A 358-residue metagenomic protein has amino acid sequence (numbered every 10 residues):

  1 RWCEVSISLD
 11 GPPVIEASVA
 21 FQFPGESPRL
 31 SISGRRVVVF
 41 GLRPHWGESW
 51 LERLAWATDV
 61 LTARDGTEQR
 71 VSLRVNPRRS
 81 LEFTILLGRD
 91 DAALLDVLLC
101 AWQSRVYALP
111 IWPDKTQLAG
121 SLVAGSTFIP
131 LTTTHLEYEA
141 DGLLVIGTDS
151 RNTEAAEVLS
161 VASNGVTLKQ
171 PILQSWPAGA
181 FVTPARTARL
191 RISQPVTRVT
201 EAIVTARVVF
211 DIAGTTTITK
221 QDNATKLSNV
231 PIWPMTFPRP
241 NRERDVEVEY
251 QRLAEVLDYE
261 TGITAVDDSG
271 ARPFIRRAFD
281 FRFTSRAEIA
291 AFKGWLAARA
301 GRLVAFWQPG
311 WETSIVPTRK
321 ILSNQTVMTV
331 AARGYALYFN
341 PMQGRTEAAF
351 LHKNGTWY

Functional and structural regions predicted by a protein language model:
R1-R36: Feature for long, exposed domains in two main contexts
W2, V14-E16, N76-S80, S104-V106 (+6 more regions): A general secondary-structure signal for short beta-strands and their flanking turns/coil in non-transmembrane regions
E4-S6, S18-A20, S80-T84, F128-P130 (+3 more regions): Beta-strand secondary-structure signal
L30-D59, I111-P113, H135, S150-E154 (+2 more regions): Small/polar beta-strand repeat architecture
G47, L51-D65, S72-R79, G88-A93 (+5 more regions): Long, non-globular low-complexity/IDR segments in eukaryotic proteins
G66-E68, Y259-T264: Extracellular/lumenal glycan-associated context and N-glycosylation machinery
R70-R89, Q194-I218, R252-E255, A265-S285: Oligomerization/assembly interface segments of phage tail-like spikes and tubes
L86-Q174, N229, W233, R286-A290 (+1 more regions): Autoprocessing Asn-cyclization modules and mimics
